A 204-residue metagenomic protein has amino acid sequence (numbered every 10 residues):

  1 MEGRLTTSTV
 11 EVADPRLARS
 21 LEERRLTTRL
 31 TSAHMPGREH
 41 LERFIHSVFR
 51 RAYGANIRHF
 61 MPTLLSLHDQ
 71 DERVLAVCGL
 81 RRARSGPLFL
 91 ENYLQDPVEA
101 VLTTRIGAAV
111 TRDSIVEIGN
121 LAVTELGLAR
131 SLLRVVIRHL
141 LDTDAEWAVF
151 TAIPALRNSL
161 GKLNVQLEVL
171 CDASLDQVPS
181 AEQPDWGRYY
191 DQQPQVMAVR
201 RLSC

Functional and structural regions predicted by a protein language model:
M1-P36: Conserved N-terminal entry element of GNAT/NAT acetyltransferase domains
R25-D113, S203: A conserved beta-strand-loop-helix scaffold within acyl/acetyltransferase catalytic domains
M61-T63, A145-E146, Q193-P194: Short, surface-exposed beta-edge/turn micro-motifs
C78, V116, Q195: A broad, low-specificity signal marking well-ordered, structured residues that form hydrophobic/aromatic
R82, N120, V199-R201: Pocket-edge structural micro-motifs
E91-S180: Acyl-donor binding region in acyl/amide transferases
C171-C204: Accessory, usually C-terminal, subdomains that scaffold auxiliary metal cofactors
